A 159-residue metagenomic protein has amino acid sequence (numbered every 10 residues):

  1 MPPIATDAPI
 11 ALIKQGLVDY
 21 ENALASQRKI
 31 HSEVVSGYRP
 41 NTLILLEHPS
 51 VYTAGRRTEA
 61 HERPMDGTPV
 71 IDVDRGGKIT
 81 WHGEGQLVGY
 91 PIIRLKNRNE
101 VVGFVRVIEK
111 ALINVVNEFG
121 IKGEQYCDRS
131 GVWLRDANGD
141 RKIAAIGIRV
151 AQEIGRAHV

Functional and structural regions predicted by a protein language model:
M1-I143: N-terminal lobe of the biotin/lipoate ligase/transferase fold
D136, G147-V150: A mid-sequence, solvent-exposed acidic-amphipathic segment
Q152-G155: Glycine-rich phosphate/pyrophosphate-binding beta-alpha loops
A157-V159: Conserved small/polar residues in nucleotide/adenosyl-binding loops
